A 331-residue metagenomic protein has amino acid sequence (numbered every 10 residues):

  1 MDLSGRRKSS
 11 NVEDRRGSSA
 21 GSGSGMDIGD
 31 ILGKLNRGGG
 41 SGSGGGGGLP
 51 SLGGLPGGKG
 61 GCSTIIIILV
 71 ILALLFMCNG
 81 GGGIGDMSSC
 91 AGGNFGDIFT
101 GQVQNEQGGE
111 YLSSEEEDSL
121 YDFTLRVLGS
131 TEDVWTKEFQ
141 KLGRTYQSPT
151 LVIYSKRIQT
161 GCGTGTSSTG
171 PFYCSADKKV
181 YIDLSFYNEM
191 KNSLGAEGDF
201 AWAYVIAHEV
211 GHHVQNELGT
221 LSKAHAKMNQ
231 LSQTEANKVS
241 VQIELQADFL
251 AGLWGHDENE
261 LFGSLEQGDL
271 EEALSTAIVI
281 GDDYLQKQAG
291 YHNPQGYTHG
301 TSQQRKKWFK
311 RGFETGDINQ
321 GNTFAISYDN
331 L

Functional and structural regions predicted by a protein language model:
M1-E110: Long amphipathic alpha-helical segments used for membrane anchoring, targeting, substrate engagement, or oligomerization
D2-S4, K8-G17, G85-G161: A metal-dependent hydrolase signature that marks the N-terminal structural subdomain at the beginning of catalytic folds
D118, D122-Y146, K238, Q242-L285: Short helix/loop segments within enzyme catalytic domains that coordinate or immediately flank catalytic cofactors
W135, F200-E217, A247-D248, G252: Active-site recognition of the HExxH zinc-binding catalytic motif
R157-D183: Catalytic zinc-binding patch centered on the HExxH motif and its immediate surroundings that defines zinc-dependent
F186-Y204, E235-V241: Short pre-active-site segment immediately N-terminal to the catalytic Zn-binding motif
V210-H225, N259: Catalytic Zn2+-binding segment of zinc metalloproteases
I278-L331: Pan-zinc metallopeptidase signature
